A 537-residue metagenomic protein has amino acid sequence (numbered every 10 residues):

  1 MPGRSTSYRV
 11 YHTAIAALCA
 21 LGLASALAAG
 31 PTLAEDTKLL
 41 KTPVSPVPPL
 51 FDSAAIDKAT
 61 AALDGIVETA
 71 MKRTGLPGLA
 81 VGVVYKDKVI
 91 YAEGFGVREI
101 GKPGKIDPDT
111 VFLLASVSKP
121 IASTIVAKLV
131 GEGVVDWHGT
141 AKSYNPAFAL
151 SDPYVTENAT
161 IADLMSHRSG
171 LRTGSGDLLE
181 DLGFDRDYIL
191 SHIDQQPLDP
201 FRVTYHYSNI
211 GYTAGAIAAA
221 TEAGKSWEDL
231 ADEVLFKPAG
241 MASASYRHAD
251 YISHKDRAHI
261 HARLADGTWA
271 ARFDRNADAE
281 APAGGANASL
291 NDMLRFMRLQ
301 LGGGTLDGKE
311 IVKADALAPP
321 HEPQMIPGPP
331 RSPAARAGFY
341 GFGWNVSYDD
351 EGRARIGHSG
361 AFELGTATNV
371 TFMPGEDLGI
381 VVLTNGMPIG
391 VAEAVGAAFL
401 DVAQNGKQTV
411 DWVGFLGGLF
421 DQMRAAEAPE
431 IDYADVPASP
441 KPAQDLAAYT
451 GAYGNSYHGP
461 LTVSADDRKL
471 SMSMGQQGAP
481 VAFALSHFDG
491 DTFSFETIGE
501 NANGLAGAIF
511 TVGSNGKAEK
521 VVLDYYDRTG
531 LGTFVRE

Functional and structural regions predicted by a protein language model:
P2, A394-E537: Peripheral terminal and inter-domain segments
P2-L18: Bacterial N-terminal signal peptides that target proteins for export
A14-A28: Bacterial N-terminal signal peptides
A28-A34: Boundary at the C-terminal end of the N-terminal hydrophobic targeting segment
F51-L114, V134-D136, S143-Y144, L150-S151 (+2 more regions): Short, conserved catalytic-motif segment at the N-terminal edge
G75-G78, L364-A367, Y457: Short, small/polar residue-rich loop motifs at catalytic or cofactor-binding pockets
F95-I100, P153-V370: Short, surface-exposed loop or secondary-structure junction motifs that flank catalytic or metal-binding residues
T368-T371, E376-N385, K520-L523: Short, well-ordered beta-strand elements
